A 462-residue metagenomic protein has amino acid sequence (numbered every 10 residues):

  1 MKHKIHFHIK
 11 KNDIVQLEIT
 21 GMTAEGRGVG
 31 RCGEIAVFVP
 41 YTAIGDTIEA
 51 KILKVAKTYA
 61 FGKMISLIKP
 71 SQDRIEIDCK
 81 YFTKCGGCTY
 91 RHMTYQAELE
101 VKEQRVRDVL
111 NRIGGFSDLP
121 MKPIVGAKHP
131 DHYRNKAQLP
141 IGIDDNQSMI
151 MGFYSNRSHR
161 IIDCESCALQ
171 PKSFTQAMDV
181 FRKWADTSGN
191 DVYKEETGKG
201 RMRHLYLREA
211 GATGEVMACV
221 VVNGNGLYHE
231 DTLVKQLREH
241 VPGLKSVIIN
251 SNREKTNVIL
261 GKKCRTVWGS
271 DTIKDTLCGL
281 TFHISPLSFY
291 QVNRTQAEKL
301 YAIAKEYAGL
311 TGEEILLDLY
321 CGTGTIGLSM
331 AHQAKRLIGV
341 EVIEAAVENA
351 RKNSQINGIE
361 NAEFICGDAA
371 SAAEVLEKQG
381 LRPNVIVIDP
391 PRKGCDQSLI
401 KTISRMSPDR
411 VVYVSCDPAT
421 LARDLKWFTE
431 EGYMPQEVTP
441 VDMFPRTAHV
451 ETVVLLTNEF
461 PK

Functional and structural regions predicted by a protein language model:
M1-Y81, E363, S371: Terminal RNA-binding accessory module
K2-Q16, A24, H229-K462: Rossmann-like S-adenosyl-L-methionine
G28-G33, G152-S155, C219-V221, A350: Short, acidic/hydrophobic/Gly-rich beta-strand patch recurrent on exposed beta strands that often constitutes part
G30, G45, C88, L205 (+2 more regions): Residue-level signal for inorganic ion chemistry
T42, K51-V55, P140-D144, R208-A212: Short beta-strand micro-motifs enriched in acidic
I65-I77, T83-V192, A212, L227: Extended interfacial segments that mediate partner engagement and assembly in macromolecular machines
K122-P130, E195, R203-H204, P440-M443: Short, solvent-exposed loop/turn elements at beta->coil junctions and helix N-caps that rim active or binding pockets
L207, T213-N223, T281-S285, V385: Short, aliphatic-rich beta-strand segments
